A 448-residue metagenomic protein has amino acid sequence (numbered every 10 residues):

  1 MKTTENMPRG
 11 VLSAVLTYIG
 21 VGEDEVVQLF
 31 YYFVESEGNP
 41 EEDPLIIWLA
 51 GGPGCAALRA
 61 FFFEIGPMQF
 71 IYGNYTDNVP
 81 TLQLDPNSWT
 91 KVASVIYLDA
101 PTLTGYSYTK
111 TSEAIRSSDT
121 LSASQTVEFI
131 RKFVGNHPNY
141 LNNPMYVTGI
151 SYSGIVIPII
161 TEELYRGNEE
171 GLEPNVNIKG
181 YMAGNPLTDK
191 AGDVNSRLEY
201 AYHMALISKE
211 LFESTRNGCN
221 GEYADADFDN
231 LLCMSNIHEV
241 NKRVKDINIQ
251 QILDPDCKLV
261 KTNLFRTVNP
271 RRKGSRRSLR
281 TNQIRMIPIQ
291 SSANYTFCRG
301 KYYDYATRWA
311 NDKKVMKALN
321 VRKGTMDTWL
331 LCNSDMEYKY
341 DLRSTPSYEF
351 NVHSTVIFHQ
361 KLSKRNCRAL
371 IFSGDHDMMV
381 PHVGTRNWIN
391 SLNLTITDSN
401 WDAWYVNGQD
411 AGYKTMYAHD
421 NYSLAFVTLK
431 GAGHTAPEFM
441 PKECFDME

Functional and structural regions predicted by a protein language model:
M1-E448: Terminal and linker regions of secretory-pathway proteins
